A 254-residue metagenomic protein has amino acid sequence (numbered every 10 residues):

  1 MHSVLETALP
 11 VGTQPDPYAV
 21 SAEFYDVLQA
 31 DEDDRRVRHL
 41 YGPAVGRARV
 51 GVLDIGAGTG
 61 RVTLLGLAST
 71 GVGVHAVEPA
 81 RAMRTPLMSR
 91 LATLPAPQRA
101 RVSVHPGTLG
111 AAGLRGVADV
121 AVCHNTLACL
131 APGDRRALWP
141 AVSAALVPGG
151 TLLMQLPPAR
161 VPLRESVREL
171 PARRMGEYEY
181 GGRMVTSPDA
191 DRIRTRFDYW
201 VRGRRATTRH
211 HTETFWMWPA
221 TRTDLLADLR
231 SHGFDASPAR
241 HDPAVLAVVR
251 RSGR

Functional and structural regions predicted by a protein language model:
M1-A48: Conserved class I S-adenosyl-L-methionine
R49-G58: Conserved class I S-adenosyl-L-methionine
G60-A111: Class I SAM-dependent methyltransferase SAM/SAH-binding core
G113-A121: A short acidic, Gly/Pro-enriched loop at the edge of an enzyme's catalytic core that lines a small-molecule cofactor
R136-P148: A short glycine-rich, Lys/Arg-flanked "PGG" loop and its adjoining helix->strand segment in the class I
G149-L156: Conserved beta-strand signature within the Rossmann-like core of class I S-adenosyl-L-methionine
L156-R222: SAM-dependent methyltransferase
P219-R254: C-terminal lobe and adjacent flexible extensions of AdoMet/dcAdoMet transferase-like proteins
